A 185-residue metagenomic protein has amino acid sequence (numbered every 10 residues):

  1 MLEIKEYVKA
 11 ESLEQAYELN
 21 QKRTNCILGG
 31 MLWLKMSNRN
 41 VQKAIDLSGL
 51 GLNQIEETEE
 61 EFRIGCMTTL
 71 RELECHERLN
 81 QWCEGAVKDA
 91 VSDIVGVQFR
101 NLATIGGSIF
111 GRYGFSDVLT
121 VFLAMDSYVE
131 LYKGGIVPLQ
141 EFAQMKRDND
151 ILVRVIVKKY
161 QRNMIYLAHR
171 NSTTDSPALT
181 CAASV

Functional and structural regions predicted by a protein language model:
M1-V185: C-terminal structural segment of proteins
